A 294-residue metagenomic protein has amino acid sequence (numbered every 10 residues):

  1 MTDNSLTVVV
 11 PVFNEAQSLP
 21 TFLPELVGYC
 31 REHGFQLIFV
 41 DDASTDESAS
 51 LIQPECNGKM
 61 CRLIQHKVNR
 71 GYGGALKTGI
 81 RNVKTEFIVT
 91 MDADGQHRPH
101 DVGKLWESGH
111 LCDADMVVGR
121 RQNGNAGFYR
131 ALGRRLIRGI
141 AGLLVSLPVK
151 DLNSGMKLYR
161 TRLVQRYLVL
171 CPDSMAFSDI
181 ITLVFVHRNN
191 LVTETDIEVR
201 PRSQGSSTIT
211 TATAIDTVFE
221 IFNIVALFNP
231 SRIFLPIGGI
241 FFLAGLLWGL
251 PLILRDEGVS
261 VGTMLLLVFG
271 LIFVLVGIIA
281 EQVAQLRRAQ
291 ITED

Functional and structural regions predicted by a protein language model:
T2-D3, D173-D294: Hydrophobic helical membrane-anchoring modules
S5-T7, Q36, I180: Cell-envelope/extracellular polymer assembly enzymes that use nucleotide-activated donors
T7-P11, I38-F39, Q65: Short hydrophobic beta-strand elements that form part of the catalytic alpha/beta core underpinning NDP-sugar/donor
E15-Y29: Short, well-formed alpha-helical segments that are part of the catalytic scaffolds of diverse glycosyltransferases
Q17-T21, T45-P54: Acidic helix N-cap motif at the loop->helix transition within catalytic regions of sugar-transfer enzymes
D41-S50, V68, G95: A conserved acidic beta->alpha catalytic loop
H66-N82, F87, Q96-M175, D179 (+1 more regions): Acceptor/aglycone-binding surface of glycosyltransferases and processive sugar-polymer synthases
